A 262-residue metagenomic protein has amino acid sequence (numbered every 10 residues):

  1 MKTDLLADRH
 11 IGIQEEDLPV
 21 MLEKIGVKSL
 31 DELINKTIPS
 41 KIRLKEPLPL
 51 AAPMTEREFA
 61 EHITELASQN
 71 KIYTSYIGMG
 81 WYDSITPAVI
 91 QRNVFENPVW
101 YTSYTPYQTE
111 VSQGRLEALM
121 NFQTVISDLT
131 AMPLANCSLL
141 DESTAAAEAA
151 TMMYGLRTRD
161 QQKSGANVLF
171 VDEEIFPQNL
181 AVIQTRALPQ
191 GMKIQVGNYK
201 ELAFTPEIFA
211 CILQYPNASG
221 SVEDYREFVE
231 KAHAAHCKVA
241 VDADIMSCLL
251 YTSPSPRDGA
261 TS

Functional and structural regions predicted by a protein language model:
I38-N121, S127: N-terminal entrance/gating region of PLP-dependent enzymes' catalytic architecture
R57-A60, Q123, A135-Q162: Conserved beta-loop-alpha segment that forms the PLP phosphate-binding cup at the N-terminus of a helix
Y107-R115, D128-E148: Short loop-beta-helix segment that forms the pyridoxal 5′-phosphate
L116, M120, D172-V182, R186: Substrate-binding/gating loop at the entrance of the active-site cleft, primarily in PLP-dependent aminotransferase-like
R157-P177: Conserved PLP-anchoring active-site segment centered on the Schiff-base-forming lysine
Q195-S247: Active-site phosphate-binding strand-loop segment of PLP-dependent enzymes
Y251-P256: Conserved small/polar residues in nucleotide/adenosyl-binding loops
